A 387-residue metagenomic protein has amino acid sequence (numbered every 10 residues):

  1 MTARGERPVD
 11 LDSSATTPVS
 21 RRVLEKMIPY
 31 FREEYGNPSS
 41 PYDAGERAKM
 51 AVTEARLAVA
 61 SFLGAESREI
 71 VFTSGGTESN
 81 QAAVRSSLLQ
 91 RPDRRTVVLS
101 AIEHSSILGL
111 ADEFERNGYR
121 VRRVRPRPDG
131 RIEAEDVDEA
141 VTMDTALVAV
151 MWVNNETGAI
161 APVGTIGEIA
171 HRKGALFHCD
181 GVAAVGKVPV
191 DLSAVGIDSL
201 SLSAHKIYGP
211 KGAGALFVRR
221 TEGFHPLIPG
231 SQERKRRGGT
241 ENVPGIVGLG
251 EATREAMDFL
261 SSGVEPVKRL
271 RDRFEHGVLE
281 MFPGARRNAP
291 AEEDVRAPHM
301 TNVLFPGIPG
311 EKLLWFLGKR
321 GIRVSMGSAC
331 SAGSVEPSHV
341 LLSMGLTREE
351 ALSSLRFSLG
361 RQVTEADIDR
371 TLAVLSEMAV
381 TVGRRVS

Functional and structural regions predicted by a protein language model:
M1-S387: Pyridoxal 5′-phosphate
